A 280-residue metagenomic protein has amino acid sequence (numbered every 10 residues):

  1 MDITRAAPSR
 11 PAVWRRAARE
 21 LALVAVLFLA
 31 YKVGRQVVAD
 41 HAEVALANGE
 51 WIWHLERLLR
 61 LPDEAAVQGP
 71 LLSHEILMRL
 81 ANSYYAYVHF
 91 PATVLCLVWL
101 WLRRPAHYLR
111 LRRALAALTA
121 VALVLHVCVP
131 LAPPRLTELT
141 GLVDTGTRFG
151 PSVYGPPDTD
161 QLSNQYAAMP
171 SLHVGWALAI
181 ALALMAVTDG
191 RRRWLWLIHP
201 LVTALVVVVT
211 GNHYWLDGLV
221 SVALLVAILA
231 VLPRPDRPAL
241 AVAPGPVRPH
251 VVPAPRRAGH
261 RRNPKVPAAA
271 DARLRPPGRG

Functional and structural regions predicted by a protein language model:
D2-P91, P255, R262-R279: N-terminal transmembrane-helix/juxtamembrane module of multi-pass inner/ER membrane proteins
R15, R19, L23, L109-A114 (+2 more regions): Alpha-helical transmembrane segments of integral membrane proteins
E20-K32, F90, V94, L115 (+4 more regions): Alpha-helical transmembrane spans of integral membrane proteins, capturing the lipid-embedded, hydrophobic core of TM
L29-V33, T119-C128, I198-G211: Aromatic-anchored segments of alpha-helical transmembrane domains
A42-W51, L102-R191, P238-R279: Membrane-interface loops
S83-V98, H173-A183: Hydrophobic alpha-helical transmembrane segments
L131-T140, N164-A168, V202-I228: Interfacial helix-loop-helix junctions of multi-pass membrane proteins
A181-M185, L225-P233: Hydrophobic transmembrane alpha-helices
